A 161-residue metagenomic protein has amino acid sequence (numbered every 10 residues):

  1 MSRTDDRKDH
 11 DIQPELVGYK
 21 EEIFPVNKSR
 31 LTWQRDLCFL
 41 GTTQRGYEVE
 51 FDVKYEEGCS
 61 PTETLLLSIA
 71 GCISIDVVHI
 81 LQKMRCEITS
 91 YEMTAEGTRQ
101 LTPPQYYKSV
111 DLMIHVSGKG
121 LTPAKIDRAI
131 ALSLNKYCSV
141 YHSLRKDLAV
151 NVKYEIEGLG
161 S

Functional and structural regions predicted by a protein language model:
S2-L67, V78-S161: Extended beta-strand/beta-hairpin segments
C72-I73: Alpha-helical metal-binding/catalytic segments enriched in His/Glu/Asp
